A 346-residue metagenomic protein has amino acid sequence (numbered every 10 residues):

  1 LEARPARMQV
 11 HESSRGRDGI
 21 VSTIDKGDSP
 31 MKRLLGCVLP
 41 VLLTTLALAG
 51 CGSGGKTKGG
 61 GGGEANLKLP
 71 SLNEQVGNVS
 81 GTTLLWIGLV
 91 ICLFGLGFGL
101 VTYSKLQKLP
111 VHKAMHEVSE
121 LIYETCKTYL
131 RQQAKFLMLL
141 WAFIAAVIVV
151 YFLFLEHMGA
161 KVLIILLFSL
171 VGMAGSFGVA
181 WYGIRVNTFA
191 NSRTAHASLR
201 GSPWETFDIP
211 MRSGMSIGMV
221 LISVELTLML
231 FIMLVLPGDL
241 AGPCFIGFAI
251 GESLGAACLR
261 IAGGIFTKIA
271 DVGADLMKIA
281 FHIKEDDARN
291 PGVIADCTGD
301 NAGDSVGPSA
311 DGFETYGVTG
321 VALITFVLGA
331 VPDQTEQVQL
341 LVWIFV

Functional and structural regions predicted by a protein language model:
L1-P30: Short, Lys/Arg-enriched N-terminal segments with co-localized hydrophobic residues within the first ~10-30 amino acids
D28, R33-P40, A49-V346: Hydrophobic packing and interface segments
